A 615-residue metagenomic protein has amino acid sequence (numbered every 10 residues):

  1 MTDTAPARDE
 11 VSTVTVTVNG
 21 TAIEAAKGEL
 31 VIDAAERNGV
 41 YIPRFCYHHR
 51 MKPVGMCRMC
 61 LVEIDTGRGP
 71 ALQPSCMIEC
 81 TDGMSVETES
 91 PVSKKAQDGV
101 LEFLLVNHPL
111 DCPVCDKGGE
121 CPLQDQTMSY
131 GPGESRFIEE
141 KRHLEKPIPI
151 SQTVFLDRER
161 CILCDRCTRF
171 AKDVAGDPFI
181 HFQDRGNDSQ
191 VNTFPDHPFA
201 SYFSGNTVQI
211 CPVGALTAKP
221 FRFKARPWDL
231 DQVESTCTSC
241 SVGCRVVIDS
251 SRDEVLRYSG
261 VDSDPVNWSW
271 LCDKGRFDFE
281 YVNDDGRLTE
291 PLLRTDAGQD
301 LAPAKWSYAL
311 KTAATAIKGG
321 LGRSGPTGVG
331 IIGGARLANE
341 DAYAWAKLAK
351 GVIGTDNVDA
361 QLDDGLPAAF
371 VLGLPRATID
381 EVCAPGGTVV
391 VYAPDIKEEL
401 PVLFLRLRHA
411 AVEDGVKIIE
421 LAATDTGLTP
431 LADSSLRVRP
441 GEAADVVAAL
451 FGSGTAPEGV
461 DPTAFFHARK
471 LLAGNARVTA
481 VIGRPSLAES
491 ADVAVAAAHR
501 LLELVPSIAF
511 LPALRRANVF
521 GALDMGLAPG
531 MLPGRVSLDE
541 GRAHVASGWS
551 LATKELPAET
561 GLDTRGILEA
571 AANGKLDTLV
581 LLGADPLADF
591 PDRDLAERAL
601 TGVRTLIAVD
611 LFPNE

Functional and structural regions predicted by a protein language model:
M1-T15: Terminal leader/tail segments of proteins
T2-A5, R58-T238, V242-V246, S251-E254: Fe-S ferredoxin-like electron-transfer domains and their immediately adjacent linker/connector regions across
V31-D65: A basic, amphipathic helix-loop patch mediating RNA/tRNA/ribosome contacts
L105, P109, D157, C164 (+5 more regions): Catalytic alpha/large subunits of respiratory electron-transfer oxidoreductases, centered on bis-MGD molybdoenzymes
